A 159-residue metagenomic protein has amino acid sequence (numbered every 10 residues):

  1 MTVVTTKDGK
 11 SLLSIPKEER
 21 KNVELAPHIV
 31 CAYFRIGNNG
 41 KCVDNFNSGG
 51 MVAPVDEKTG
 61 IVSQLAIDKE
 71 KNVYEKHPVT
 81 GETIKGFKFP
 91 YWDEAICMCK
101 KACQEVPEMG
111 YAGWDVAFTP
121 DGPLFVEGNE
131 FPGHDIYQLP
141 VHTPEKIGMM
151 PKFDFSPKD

Functional and structural regions predicted by a protein language model:
M1-I67: Phosphate-binding site of ATP-dependent enzymes
T2, G113-D115: Short, surface-exposed charged micro-motifs
P27-C31, Y111-G113, F125: Extracellular structured ligand-interaction cores
G60-I84: Glycine-aromatic-enriched beta-strand/loop faces of beta-sandwich-type recognition domains, especially lectin-like
E75-K100, Q104-Y111, F118-D159: C-terminal active-site "lid" helix and adjoining low-complexity regulatory extension at the edge of ATP-using catalytic
